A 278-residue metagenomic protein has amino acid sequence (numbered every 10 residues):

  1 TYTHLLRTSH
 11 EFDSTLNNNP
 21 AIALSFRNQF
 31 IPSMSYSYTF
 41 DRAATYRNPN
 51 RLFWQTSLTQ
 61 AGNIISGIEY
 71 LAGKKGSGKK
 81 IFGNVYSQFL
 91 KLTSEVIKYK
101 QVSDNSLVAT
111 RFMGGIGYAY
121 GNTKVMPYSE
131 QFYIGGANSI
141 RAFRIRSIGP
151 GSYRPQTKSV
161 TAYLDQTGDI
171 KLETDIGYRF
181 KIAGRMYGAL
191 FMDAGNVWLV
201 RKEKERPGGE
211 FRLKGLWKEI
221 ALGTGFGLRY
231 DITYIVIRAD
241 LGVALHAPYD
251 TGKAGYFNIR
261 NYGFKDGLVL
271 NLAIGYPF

Functional and structural regions predicted by a protein language model:
T1-F180, L190-L213: C-terminal outer-membrane beta-barrel translocator/porin domains of Gram-negative envelope proteins and their
N19, S77-K80, Y128-S129, G208-L213 (+3 more regions): Short beta-alpha connecting loops at secondary-structure transitions that line or flank enzyme active sites
P49-R51, S103-L107, A183-R185, I232-V236 (+1 more regions): Strand-connecting loop/turn motifs
D175-G184, L228-Y230: C-terminal substrate/ligand-recognition segments
R185-D193, A273-F278: Long, low-complexity, intrinsically disordered polar/charged segments
A194-E210, Y234, L241-R260, Y276-F278: C-terminal beta-signal and adjacent terminal beta-strands/loops of Gram-negative outer-membrane beta-barrel proteins
W217-R238: A short, conserved beta-to-alpha structural element at the edge of catalytic cores that scaffolds binding
Y230-Y234, F264-F278: Outer-membrane beta-barrel "beta-signal"
